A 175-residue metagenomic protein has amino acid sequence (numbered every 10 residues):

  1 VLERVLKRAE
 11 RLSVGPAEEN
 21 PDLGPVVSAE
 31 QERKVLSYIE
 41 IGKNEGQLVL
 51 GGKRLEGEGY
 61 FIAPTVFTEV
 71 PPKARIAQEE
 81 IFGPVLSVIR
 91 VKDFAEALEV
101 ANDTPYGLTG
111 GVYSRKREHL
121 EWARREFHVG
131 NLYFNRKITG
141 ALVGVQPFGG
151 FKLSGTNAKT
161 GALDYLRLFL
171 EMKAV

Functional and structural regions predicted by a protein language model:
R8-S13, G24, I39, N44 (+2 more regions): Conserved C-terminal structural/oligomerization subdomain of aldehyde/semialdehyde dehydrogenase
P16-P21: Short coil/turn segments at secondary-structure boundaries
V26-L36: Short beta-strand to alpha-helix junction loop
V49-G51: A short linear hydrophobic-aromatic micro-motif
